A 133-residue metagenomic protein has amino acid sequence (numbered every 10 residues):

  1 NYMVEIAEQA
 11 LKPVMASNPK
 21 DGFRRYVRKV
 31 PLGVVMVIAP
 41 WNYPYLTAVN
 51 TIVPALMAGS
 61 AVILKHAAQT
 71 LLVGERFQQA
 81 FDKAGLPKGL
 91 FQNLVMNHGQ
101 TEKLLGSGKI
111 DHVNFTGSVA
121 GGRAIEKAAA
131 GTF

Functional and structural regions predicted by a protein language model:
N1, E75-Q78, R123-E126: Predominant activation on well-ordered alpha-helical scaffold segments within soluble catalytic domains
N1-V49, L86, Q92: N-terminal Rossmann NAD(P)-binding subdomain characteristic of aldehyde/semialdehyde dehydrogenases
Y2-E5, Q79, K103: Residue-level signal for well-ordered alpha-helical scaffold segments within enzymatic catalytic domains
K29, N42, L46-V49, L71 (+2 more regions): Glycine-rich phosphate-binding loop at the start of an alpha helix
G33, P40, A67, G117-S118: Conserved phosphate-binding and hydrolysis motifs of nucleotide-dependent enzymes
V34, A84-F133: Conserved NAD(P)+-binding/catalytic subdomain of aldehyde/semialdehyde dehydrogenases
V37, T47-T101, G131: PLP-dependent aminotransferase-like
